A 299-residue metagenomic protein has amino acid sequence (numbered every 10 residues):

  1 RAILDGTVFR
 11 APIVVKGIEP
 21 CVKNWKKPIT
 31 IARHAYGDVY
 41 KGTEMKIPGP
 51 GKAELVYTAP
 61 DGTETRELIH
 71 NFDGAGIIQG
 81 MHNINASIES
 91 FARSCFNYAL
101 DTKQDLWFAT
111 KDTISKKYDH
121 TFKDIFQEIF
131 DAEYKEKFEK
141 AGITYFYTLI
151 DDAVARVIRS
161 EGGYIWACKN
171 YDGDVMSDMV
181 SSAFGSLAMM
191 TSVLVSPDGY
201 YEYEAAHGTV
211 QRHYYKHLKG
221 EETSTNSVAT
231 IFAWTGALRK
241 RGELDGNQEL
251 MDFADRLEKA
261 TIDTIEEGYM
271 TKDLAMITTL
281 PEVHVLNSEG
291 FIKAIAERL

Functional and structural regions predicted by a protein language model:
R1-E64, I77, Y171, V175: N-terminal glycine-rich phosphate/adenylate-binding segment common to multiple enzyme folds
N24-P28, G51-A53, T102-Q104, K140-I143 (+4 more regions): Short coil/turn connectors at secondary-structure junctions
K41-K46, K117-F122, V157-S160, S177-S181: Short acidic, glycine/serine/threonine-rich loops at helix termini
L55-T148: Glycine-rich phosphate/diphosphate-binding loop of Rossmann-like nucleotide-binding domains
T102-T110, Y134-Y147, G242-A254, T264-M276: Flexible, glycine/charged-enriched surface loops at secondary-structure junctions
V157-R256, A260-E267: Glycine-rich phosphate/nucleotide-binding loop
K272, M276-L299: Phosphate-binding loop/pocket of nucleotide- and phosphate-handling active sites
